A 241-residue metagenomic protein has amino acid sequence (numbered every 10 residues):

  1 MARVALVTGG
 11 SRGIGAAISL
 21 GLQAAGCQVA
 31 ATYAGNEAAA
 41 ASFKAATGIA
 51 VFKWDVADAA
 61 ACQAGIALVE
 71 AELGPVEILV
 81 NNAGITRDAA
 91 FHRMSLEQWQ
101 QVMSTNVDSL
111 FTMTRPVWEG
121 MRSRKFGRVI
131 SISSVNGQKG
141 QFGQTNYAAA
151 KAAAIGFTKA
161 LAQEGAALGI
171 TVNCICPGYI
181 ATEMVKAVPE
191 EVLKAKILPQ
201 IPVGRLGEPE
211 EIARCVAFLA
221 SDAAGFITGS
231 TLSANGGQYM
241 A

Functional and structural regions predicted by a protein language model:
S11-R12: Conserved glycine-rich cofactor-binding loop
A25-A41: Conserved glycine-rich Rossmann-like NAD(P)H-binding loop of the short-chain dehydrogenase/reductase
A90-F91, S95-Q100, V185, I197: Substrate-binding pocket helix/loop in short-chain dehydrogenase/reductase
T114, A150, T158: Active-site helix of classical SDR
E119, Q163-A167, G225: Alpha-helical segment proximal to the catalytic Tyr-Lys
S134: Residue(s) in the substrate-gating loop at a strand-loop-helix junction that position the organic substrate next
A166, T171, I227-G229, N235: Short, small/polar-rich loop/turn modules that mediate ligand/substrate recognition or access, typified
